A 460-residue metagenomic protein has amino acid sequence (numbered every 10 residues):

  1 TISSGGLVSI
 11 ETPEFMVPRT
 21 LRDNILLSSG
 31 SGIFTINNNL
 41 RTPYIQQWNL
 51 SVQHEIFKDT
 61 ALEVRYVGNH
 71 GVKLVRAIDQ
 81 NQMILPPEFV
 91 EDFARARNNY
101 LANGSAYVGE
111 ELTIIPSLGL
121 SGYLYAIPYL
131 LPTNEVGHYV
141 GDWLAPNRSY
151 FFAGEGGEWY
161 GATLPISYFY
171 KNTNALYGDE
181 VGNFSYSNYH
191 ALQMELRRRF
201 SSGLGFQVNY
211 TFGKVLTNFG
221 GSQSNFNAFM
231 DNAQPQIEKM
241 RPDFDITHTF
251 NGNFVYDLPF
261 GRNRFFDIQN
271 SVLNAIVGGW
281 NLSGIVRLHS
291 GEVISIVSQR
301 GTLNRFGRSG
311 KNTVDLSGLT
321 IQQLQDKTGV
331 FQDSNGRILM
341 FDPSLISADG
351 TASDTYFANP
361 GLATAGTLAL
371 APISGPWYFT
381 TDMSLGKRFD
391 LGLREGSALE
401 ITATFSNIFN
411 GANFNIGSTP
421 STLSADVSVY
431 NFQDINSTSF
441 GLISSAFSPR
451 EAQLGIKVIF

Functional and structural regions predicted by a protein language model:
G5-F460: Short, solvent-exposed micro-motifs at the edges of structured domains
